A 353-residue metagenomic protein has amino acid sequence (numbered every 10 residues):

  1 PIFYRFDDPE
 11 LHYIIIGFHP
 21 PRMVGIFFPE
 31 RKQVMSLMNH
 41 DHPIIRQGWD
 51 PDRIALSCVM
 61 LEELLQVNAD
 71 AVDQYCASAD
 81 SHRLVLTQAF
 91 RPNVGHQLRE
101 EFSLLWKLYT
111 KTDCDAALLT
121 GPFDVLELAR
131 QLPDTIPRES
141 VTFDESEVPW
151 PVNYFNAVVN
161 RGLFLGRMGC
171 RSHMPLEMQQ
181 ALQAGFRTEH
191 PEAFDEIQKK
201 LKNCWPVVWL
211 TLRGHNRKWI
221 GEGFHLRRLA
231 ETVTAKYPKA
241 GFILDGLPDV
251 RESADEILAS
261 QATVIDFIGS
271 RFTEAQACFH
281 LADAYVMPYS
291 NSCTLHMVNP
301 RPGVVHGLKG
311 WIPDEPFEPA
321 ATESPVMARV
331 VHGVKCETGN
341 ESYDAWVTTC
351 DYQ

Functional and structural regions predicted by a protein language model:
P1-S103: Phosphate-centric recognition/catalysis
V59-V152, C293: Active-site and donor-binding regions of nucleotide-sugar-utilizing enzymes
H82-T87, N203-R217: Conserved donor-binding/catalytic core segment of Leloir-type glycosyltransferases
R83, V207, G241, D283-A284: Structural motif
A116-L126, R130-V207: A nucleotide-sugar donor-handling region in carbohydrate enzymes
L119-Q131, L210-F272: Catalytic donor nucleotide-activated moiety binding site of glycosyltransferases and closely related
R171-T188, P316-Q353: Leloir-type glycosyltransferase catalytic cores
A275-E318: A donor-sugar binding/catalytic signature common to diverse glycosyltransferases and related nucleotide-sugar
